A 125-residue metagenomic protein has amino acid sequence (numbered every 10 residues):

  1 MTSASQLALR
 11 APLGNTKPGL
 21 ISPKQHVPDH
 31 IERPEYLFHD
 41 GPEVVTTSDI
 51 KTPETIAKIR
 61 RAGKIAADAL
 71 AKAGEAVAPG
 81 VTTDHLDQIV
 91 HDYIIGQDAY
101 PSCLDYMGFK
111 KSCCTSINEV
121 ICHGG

Functional and structural regions predicted by a protein language model:
M1-G125: Active-site neighborhoods and metal-handling regions in enzymes and metal-associated proteins
